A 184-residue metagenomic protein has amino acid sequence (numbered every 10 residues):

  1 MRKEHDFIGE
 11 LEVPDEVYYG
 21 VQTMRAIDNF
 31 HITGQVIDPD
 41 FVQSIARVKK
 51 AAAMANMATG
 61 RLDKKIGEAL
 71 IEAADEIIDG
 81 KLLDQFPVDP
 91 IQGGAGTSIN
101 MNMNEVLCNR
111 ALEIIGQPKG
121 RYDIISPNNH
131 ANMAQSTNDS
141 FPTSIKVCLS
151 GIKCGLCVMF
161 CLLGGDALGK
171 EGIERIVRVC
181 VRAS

Functional and structural regions predicted by a protein language model:
M1-S184: Conserved, well-structured ligand/cofactor-binding cores
